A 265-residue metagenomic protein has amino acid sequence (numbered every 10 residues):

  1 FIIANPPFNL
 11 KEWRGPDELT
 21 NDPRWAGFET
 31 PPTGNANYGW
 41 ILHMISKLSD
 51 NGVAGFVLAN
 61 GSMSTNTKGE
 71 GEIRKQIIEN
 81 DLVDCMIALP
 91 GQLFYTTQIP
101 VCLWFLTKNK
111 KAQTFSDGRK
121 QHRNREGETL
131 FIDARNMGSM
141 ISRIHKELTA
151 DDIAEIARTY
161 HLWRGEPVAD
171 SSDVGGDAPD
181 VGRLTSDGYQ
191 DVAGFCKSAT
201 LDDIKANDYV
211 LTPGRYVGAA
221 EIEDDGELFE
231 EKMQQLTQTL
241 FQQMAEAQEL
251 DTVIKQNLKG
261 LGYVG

Functional and structural regions predicted by a protein language model:
F1-D173, D180, L184-Y263: A conserved structural/catalytic subdomain of Rossmann-like adenosyl-cofactor enzymes
